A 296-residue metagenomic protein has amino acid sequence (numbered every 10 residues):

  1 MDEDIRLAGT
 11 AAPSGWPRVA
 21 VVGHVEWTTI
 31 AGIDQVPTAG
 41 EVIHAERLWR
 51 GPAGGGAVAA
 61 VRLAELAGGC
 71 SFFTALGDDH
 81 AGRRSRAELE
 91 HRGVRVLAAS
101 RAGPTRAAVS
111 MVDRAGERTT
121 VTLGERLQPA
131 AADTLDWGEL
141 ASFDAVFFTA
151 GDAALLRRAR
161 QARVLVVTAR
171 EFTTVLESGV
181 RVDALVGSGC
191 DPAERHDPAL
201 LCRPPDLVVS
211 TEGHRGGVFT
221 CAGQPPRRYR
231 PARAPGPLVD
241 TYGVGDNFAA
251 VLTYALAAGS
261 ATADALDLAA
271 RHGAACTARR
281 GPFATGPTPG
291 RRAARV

Functional and structural regions predicted by a protein language model:
M1-F73: Glycine-rich phosphate/adenosyl-contacting loop at the front of the ribokinase-like
M1-G15, D197-V296: Conserved phosphate-binding/catalytic region of the ribokinase-like
D2-V25, R86-S100, A108-R227: Ribokinase/PfkB-type carbohydrate-kinase core domain
E26-T28, G77-A81, F283: Short active-site-proximal "capping" loops at secondary-structure junctions
G55-V58, T105-R106, A249: Short glycine/serine/threonine-rich phosphate/pyrophosphate-binding segments that cradle anionic phosphate groups
A64-E65, R160, A257: Gly/Ala-rich phosphate-binding loop of Rossmann-like dinucleotide-binding domains, activating on the conserved
G69-L97: A glycine-rich beta-to-alpha transition motif near the start of alpha/beta enzyme domains, typified by
